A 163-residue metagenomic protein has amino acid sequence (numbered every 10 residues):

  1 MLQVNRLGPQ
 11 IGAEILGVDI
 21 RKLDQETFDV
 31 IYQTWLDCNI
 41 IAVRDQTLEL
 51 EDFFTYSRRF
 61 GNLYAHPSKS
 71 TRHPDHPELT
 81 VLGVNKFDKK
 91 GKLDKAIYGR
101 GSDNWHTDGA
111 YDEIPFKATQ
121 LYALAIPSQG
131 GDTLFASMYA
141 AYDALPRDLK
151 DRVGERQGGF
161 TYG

Functional and structural regions predicted by a protein language model:
M1-G163: Non-heme Fe(II) oxygenase catalytic core, chiefly the N-lobe of the double-stranded beta-helix
